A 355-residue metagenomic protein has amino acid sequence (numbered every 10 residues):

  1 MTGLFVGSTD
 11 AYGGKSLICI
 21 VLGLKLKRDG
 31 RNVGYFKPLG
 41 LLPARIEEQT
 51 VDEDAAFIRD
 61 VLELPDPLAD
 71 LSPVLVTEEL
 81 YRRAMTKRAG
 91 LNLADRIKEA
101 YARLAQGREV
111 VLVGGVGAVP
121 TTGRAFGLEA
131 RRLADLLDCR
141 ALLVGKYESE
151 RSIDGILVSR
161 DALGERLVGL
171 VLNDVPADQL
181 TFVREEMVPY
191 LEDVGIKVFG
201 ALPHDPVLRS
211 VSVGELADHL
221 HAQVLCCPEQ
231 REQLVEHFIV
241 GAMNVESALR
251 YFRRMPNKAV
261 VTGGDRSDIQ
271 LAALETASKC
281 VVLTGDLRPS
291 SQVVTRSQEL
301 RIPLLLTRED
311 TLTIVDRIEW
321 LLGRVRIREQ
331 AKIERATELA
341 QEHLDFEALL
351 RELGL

Functional and structural regions predicted by a protein language model:
G3-L4, N32-G34, A56, E109-L112 (+7 more regions): Structural motif
G3-R96, A100-R103, Y190: N-terminal phosphate/diphosphate-binding loop that engages ATP/GTP or pyrophosphate donors across diverse enzyme folds
S8-T9, P38-L39, L71-V74, G114-G117 (+9 more regions): Fold-independent oxyanion-binding glycine-rich loops and adjacent beta-strand/coil segments at enzyme active sites
R82-A125, R131-D135: Phosphate-binding/switch loop-helix module in NTP-utilizing enzymes
L104-G107, L249-K258, A273-A277: Flexible, charged surface loops at secondary-structure boundaries
G115, A201-T262, E319-L355: Non-catalytic interface/targeting segments
G115-I196, D265-R328: Conserved catalytic-core segment of NTP-binding enzymes
